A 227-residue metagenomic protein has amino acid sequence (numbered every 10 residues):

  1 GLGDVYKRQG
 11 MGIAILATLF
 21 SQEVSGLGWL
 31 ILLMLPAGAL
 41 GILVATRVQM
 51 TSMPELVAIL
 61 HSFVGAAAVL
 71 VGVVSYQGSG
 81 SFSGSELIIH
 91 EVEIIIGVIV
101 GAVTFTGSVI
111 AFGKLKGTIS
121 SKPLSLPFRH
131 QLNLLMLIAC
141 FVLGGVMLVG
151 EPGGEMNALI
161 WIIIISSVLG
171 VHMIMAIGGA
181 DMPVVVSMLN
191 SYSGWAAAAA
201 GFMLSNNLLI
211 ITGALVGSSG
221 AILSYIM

Functional and structural regions predicted by a protein language model:
G1, G38-V57, S108-P123, L169-M182 (+1 more regions): C-terminal ends of transmembrane helices
L2-Y6: Short, small-residue-biased leader/transition segments that mark boundaries at the very start of proteins
K7-T18, I59-G72, R129-F141, M188-G201: Small-residue-rich segments of transmembrane alpha-helices in multi-pass membrane proteins, especially helix faces
G10-L16, L33-V44: Central hydrophobic cores of alpha-helical transmembrane segments in multi-pass inner-membrane proteins across all
T18-I31, L43-P54, V69-S85, E151: Transmembrane alpha-helix boundary signature
E23-G38, H90-F105, G154-I165: Structural signature of hydrophobic alpha-helical transmembrane segments
V74-S85, V149-N157, V184, Y192-I211: Transmembrane helix-loop junctions at the membrane interface of multipass transporters and ion channels
L204, L208-I226: Terminal amphipathic helices with adjacent charged low-complexity linkers/tails
